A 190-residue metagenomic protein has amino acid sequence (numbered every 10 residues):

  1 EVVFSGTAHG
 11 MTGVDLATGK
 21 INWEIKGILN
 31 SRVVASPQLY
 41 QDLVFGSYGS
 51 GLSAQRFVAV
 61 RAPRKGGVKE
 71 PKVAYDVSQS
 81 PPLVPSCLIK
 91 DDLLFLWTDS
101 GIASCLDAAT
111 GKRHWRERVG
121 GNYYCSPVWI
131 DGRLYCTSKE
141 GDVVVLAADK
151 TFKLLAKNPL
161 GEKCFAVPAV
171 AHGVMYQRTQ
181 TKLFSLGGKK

Functional and structural regions predicted by a protein language model:
E1-K190: Noncatalytic, solvent-exposed loop/strand surfaces of beta-propeller-type extracellular/periplasmic domains
